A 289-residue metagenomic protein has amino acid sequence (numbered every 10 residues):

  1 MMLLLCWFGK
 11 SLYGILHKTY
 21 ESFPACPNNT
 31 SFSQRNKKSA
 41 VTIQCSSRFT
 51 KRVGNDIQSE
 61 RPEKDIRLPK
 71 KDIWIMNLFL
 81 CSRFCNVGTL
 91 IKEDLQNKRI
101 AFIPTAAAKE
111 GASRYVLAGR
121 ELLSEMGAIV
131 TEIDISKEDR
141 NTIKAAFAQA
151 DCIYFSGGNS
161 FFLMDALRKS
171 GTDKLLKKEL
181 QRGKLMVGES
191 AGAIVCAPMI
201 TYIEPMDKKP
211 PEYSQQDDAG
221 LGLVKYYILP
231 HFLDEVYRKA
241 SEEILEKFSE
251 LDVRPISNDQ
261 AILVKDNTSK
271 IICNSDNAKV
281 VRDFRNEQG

Functional and structural regions predicted by a protein language model:
M2-I15, S22: N-terminal chloroplast transit peptides
Y13, H17-Y20, Q34, Q44 (+1 more regions): Low-complexity, intrinsically disordered or signal/transmembrane-proximal segments
A25, K38-T42, S46-R48, V53-G54: Positively charged N-terminal leader segments that act as targeting/secretion signals
K70-C152, S156: N-terminal beta1-alpha1 cap of cysteine-dependent amidohydrolase-like domains
M76-Q96, F102, A112-R114, E121-L122 (+1 more regions): C-terminal and late-domain segments of enzyme folds
A146, S170-G183: Catalytic-core regions built around general acid/base machinery
Y154-G157, L180-P198: Catalytic nucleophile loop
S160-S170: Glycine/threonine-rich flexible loop motifs
